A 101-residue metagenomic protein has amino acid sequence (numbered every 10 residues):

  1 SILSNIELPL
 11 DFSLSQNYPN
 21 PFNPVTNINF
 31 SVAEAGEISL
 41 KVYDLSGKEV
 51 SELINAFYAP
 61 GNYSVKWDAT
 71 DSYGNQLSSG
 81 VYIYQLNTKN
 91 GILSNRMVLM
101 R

Functional and structural regions predicted by a protein language model:
S1-Y18, F22-Y43, E52-A59, S64-W67 (+1 more regions): Glycine-centered coil/turn sites that cap beta-strands in beta-rich domains
V50-S51, L77: Generic structural signal for well-ordered beta-strand positions
K66, N75-R101: C-terminal tail/sorting-segment detector
